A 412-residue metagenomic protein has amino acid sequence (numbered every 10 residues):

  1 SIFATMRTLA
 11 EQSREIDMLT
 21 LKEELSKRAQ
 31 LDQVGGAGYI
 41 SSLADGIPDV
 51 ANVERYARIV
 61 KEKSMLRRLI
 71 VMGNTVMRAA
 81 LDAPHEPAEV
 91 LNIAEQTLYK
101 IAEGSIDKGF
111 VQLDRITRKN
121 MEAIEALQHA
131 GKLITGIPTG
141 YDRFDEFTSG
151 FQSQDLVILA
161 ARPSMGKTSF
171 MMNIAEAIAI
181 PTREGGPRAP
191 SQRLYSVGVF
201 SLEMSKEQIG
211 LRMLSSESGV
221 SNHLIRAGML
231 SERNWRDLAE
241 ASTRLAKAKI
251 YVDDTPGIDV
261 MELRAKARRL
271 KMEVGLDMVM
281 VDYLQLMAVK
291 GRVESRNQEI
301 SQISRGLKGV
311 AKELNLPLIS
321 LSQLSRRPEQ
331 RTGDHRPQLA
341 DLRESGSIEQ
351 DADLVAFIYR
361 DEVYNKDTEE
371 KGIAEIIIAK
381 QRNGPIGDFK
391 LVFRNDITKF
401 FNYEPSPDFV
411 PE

Functional and structural regions predicted by a protein language model:
S1-S64: Noncatalytic partner-interaction/assembly domains of nucleic-acid and motor enzyme complexes, especially the accessory
D45-T117: Interdomain "pre-motor" coupling segment immediately N-terminal to P-loop NTPase/helicase cores
E89, K100-D155: Pre-Walker A segment
E146, A177, P181-G275, V289 (+1 more regions): Cytosolic-facing regulatory segments adjacent to core modules
P163: The conserved Walker
K167: Conserved lysine of the Walker
I225, D259-L276, R305-N315, R327-E412: C-terminal regions of RecA-like/P-loop NTPase motor modules
L276-S320: Helical hairpin unit composed of two closely spaced alpha helices linked by a short loop
